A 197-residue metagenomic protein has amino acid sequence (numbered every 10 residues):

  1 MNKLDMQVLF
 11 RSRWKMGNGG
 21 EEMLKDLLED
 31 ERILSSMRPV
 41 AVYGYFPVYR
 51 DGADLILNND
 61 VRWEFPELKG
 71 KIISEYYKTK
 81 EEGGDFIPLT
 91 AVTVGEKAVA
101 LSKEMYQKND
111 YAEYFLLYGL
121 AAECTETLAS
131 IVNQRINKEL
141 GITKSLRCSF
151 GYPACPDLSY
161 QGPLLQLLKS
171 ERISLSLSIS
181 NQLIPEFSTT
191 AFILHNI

Functional and structural regions predicted by a protein language model:
M1-Y114: Active-site loops and adjacent core secondary-structure elements that bind or stabilize anionic groups
R13-G17, E22, A100-Q107, L128-N133 (+5 more regions): Generic detector of ordered, mature protein regions
D30, L34, R38-V61, R135-I197: Compositionally biased, low-complexity/repeat regions
L89-T90, K97-L168: C-terminal catalytic subdomain
